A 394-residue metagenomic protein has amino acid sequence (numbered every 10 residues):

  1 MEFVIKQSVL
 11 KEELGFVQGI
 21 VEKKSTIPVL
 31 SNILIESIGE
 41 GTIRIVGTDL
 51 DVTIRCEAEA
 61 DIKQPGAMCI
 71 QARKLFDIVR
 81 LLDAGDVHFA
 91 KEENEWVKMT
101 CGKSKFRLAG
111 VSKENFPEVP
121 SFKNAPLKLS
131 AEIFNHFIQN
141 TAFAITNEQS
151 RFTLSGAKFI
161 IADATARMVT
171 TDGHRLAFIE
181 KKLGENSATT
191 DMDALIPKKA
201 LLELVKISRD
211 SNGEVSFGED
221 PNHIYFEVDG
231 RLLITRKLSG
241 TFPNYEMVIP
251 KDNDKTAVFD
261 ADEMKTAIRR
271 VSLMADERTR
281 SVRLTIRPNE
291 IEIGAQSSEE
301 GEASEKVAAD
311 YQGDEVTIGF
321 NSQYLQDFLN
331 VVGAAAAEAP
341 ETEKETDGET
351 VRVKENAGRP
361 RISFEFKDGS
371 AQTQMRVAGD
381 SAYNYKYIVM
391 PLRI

Functional and structural regions predicted by a protein language model:
M1-I394: Structural preference for solvent-exposed beta-strand-turn elements and adjacent flexible terminal/loop segments within
